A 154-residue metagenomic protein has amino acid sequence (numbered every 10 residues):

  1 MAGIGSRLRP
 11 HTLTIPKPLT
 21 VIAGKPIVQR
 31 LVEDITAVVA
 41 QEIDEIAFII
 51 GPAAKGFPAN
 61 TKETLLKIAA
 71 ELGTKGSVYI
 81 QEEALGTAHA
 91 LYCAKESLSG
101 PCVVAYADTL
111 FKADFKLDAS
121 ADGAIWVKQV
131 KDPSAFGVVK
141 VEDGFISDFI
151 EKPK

Functional and structural regions predicted by a protein language model:
M1, I50, Y106, V127-K128: Short beta-strand/turn micro-motifs composed of small residues that flank or help shape donor/cofactor-binding pockets
M1-A2, P18-V21: A conserved hydrophobic helix/loop-capping motif in glycosyltransferases and polysaccharide synthases
A2-G3, H11, F149-K152: Generic beta-structure capping elements
G5-P10, S134: Short N-terminal binding/cap micro-motifs at the start of the first secondary-structure element
R7, L13, T20-V21, K25-Y106 (+1 more regions): Conserved N-terminal catalytic core of the sugar/cofactor nucleotidyltransferase
I15, P26, E83-L85, V130-K131 (+2 more regions): Residue-level detector of flexible, active-site-proximal loop/helix-junction positions within diverse enzyme catalytic
P16, I43, S99, S120 (+1 more regions): A structure-centric signal for secondary-structure junctions around beta-strands
F111-K154: Conserved core of the sugar-phosphate nucleotidyltransferase
